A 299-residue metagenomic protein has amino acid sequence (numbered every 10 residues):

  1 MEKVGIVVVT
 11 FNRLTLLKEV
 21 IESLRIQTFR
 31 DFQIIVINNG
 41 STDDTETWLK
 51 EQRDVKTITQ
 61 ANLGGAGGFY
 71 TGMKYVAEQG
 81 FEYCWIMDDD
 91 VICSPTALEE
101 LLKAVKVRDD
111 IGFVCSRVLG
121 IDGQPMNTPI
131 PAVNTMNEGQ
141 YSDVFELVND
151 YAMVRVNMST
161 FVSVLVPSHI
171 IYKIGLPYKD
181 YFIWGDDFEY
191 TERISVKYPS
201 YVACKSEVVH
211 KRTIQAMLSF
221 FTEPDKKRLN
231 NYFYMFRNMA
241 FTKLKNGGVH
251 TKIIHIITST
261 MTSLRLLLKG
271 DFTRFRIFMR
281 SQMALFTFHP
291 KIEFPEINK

Functional and structural regions predicted by a protein language model:
E22-D31: Short, acidic, metal-binding catalytic loop of nucleotide-sugar glycosyltransferases
S23, N38-T47, V91: A conserved acidic beta->alpha catalytic loop
L49-Y75: Conserved donor nucleotide-binding strand/loop of the catalytic core
F81-D90: Short beta-strand-to-loop acidic/aromatic patch adjacent to the donor-nucleotide binding site
T96-P129: Conserved donor NDP-sugar-binding/catalytic core segment of glycosyltransferases
E146-V166: A recurrent flexible, glycine/aromatic-enriched loop bordering the glycosyltransferase active site that acts as
V164, I170-G175, D180-S206: A short, conserved alpha-helix in the catalytic core of glycosyltransferases
G247-K299: Non-catalytic, C-terminal membrane-associated alpha-helical segments of glycosyltransferases
